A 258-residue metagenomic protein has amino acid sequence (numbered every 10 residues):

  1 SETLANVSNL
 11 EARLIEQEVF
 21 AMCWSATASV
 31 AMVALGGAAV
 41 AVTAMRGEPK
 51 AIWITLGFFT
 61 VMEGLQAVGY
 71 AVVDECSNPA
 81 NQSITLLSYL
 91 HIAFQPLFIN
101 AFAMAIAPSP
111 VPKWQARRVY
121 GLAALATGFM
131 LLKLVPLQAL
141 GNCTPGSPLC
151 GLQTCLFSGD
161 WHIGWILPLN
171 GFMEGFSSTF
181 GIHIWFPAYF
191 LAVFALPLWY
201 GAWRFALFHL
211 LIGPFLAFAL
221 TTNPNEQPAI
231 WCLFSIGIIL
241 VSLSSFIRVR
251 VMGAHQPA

Functional and structural regions predicted by a protein language model:
I15-G36: Hydrophobic transmembrane alpha-helical segments in integral membrane proteins
S29-A38, L90-A105, F186-A195, F234-R248: Hydrophobic cores of alpha-helical transmembrane segments in multi-pass inner/ER membrane proteins, independent
V40, L65-N78, S88-L122, M130-V135: Internal transmembrane alpha-helix with an interfacial aromatic "cap," most often the third helix
G47-L56, Q115-V119, G201-L211, I230-W231: Membrane-interfacial loop-to-transmembrane alpha-helix junctions, especially the N-terminal start
I54-G69, F215-L216: Hydrophobic alpha-helical transmembrane segments of multi-pass membrane proteins
C76-S88, A229-F234: Non-cytosolic membrane-interface motifs at loop->transmembrane helix junctions
F102-Y189: Membrane-proximal helix-loop-helix units in multi-pass membrane proteins
A195-A258: C-terminal transmembrane-bundle signature of multipass membrane proteins, characterized by strong activation on
